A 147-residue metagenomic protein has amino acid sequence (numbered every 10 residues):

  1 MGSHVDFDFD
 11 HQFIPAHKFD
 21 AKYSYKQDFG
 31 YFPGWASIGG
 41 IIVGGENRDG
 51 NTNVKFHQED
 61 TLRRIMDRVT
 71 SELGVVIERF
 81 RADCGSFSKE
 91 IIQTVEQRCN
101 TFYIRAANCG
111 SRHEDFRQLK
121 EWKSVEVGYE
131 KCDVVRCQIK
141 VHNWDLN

Functional and structural regions predicted by a protein language model:
M1-G34: Active-site-proximal, Lys/Arg-enriched surface segment that forms a nucleic-acid-binding/basic interface patch
S3-F13, G40, I77-F87, F102: Short, conserved catalytic/metal-binding motifs centered on acidic residues
Q12-I14, R48-G50, G85-F87, A107-C109: Active-site beta-loop-alpha junctions enriched in small/polar residues
H17-K22, V43-N47, S88-V95, H113-L119: Short acidic, glycine/serine/threonine-rich loops at helix termini
Y25-L73: Electropositive, glycine- and tryptophan-enriched low-complexity nucleic-acid-binding patches
Q27-Y31, W35-S37, R98-R112: Acidic, His- and aromatic-enriched active-site or binding-groove loops in soluble protein domains that engage sugars
S71-E78, Q97-R98: Short, surface-exposed connector motifs at secondary-structure boundaries
Y103-N147: An anionic, glycine-rich sequence signature occurring as long contiguous blocks
